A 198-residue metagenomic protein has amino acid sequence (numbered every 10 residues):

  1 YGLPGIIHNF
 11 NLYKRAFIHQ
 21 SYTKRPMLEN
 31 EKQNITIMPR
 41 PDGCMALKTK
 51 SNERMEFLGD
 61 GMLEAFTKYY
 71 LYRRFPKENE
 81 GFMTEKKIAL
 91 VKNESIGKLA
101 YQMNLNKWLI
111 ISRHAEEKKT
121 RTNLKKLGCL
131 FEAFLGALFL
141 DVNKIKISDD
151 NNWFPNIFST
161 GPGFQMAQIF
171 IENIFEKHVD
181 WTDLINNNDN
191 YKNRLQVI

Functional and structural regions predicted by a protein language model:
Y1-I198: Double-stranded RNA-binding/processing signature
